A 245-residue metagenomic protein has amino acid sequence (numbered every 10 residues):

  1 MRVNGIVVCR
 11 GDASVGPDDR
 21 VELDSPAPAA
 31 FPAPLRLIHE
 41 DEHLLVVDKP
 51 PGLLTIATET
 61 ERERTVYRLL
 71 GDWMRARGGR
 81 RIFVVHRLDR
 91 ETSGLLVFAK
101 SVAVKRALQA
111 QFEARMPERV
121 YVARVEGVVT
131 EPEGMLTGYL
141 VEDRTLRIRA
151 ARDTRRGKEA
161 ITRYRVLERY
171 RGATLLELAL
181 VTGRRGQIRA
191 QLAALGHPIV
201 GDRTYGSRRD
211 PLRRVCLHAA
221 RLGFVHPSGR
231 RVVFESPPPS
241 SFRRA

Functional and structural regions predicted by a protein language model:
M1, D48, R90, L95 (+7 more regions): Short glycine- and Lys/Arg-enriched binding-loop motifs that mark or flank ligand-binding interfaces
M1-R149, K158, C216, P237-R244: RNA pseudouridine synthases
L37, V125, R163-V166, I199: Conserved hydrophobic positions within beta-strands
V47, L167-E168: A short alpha-helix capping/helix-coil boundary motif
I56-T58, Q109, A151-D153, E168 (+1 more regions): Short histidine-centered beta-strand/loop micro-motifs that create catalytic or ligand/metal-coordination sites
H86, R165, A179: Conserved beta-strand elements flanking the ATP-binding pocket of the protein kinase catalytic core
R155-I161, E168-R171, L175, V181-A245: Pseudouridine synthases involved in rRNA/tRNA modification
